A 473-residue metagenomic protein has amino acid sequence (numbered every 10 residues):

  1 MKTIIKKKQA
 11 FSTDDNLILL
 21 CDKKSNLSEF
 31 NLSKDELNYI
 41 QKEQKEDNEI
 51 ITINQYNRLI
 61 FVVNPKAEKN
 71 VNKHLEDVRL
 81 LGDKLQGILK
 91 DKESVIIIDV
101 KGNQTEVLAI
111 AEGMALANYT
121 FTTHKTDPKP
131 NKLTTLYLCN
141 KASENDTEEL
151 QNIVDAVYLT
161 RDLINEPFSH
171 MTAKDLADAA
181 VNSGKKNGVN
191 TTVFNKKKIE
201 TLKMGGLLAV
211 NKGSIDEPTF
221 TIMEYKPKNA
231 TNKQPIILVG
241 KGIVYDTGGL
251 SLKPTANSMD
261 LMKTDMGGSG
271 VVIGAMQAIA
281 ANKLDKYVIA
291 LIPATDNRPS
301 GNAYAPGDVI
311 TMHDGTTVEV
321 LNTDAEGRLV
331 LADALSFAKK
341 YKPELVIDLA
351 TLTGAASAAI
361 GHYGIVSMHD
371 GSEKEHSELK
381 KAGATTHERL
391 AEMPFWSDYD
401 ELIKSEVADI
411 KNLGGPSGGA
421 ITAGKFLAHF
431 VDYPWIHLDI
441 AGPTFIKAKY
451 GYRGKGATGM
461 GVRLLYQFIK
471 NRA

Functional and structural regions predicted by a protein language model:
M1-G242: Short amphipathic alpha-helical segment within the helicase RecA-like ATPase core that mediates nucleic-acid
M1-K2, Q44-K45, Q55, A177-A473: A generic structural signal for tightly packed, nonpolar segments enriched in small/aliphatic residues
